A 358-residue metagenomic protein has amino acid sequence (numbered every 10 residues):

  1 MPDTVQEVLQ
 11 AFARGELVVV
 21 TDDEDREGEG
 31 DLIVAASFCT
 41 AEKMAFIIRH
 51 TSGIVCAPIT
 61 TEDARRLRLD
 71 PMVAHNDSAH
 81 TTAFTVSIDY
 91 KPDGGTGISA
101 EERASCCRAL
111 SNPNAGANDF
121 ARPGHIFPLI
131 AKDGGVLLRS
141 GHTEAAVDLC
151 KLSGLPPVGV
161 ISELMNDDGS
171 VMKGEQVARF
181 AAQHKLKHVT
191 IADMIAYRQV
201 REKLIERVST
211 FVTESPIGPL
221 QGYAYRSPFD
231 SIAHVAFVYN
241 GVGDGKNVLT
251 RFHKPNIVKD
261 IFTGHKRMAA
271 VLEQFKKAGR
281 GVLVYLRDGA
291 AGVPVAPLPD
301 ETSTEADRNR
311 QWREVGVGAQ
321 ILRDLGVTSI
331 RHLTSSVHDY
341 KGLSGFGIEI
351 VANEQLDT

Functional and structural regions predicted by a protein language model:
M1-T358: Catalytic domains of riboflavin
